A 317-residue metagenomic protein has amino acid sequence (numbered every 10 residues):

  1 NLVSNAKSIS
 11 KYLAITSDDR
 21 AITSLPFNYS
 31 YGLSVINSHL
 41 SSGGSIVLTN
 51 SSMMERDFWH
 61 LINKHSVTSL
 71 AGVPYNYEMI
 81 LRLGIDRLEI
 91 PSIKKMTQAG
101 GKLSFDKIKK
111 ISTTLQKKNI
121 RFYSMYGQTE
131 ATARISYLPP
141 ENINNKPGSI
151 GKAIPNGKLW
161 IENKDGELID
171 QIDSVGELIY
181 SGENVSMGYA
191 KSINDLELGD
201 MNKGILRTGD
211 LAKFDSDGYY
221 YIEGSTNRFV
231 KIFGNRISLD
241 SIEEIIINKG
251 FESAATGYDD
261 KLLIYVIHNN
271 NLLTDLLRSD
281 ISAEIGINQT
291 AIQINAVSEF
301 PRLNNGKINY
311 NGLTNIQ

Functional and structural regions predicted by a protein language model:
V3-R20, N28-S69, I154: Conserved AMP-binding/adenylation subdomain of ANL enzymes
T23-S24, L48-T49, Q98-A99, E162 (+6 more regions): Thr-Gly-centered strand-to-loop micro-motif
V67-G72, L81-K146, K158: Gly/Ser/Thr-rich phosphate-binding loop
Y75-Y77, L103, V185: Alpha-helix capping/helix-boundary segments
G148-A153, N202-G204: Short Gly/Pro-enriched turn/cap motifs at secondary-structure boundaries
K152-N156, E167-G199, I237: Conserved ATP/PPi-binding loop(s) of AMP-dependent carboxylate-activating enzymes
G182, M187-G188, G209-T290, E299: AMP-binding/adenylate-forming catalytic core of the ANL superfamily
I285-G286, A291, V297-Q317: Flexible lysine-rich "adenylation lid" loop at the C-terminal edge of ANL adenylation domains
